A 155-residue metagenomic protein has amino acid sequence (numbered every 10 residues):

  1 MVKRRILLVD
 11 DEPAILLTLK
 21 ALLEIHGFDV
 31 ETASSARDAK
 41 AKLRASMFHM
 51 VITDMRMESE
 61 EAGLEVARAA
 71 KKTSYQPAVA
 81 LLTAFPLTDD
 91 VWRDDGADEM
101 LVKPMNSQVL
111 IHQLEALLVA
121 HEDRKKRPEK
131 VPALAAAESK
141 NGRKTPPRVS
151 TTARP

Functional and structural regions predicted by a protein language model:
D10-D11, K103: Acidic di-acidic motifs
E12, R56-E58: The short loop immediately C-terminal to the conserved phospho-acceptor aspartate in CheY-like receiver
P13-E31: Two-component/phosphorelay signaling modules centered on CheY-like receiver
T32-M50, E58: Acidic, metal-coordinating helix/loop segments flanking the phosphotransfer/catalytic sites of two-component signaling
R44-S46, S59, A69-Q76, D95: Conserved phosphotransfer cores of two-component systems
E61-E65, K72, A84-V102, Q108 (+1 more regions): Alpha4 helix (beta4-alpha4-beta5 surface) of REC/receiver domains from two-component response regulators
M105-L118, E122, K126: C-terminal output helix
A120-P155: CheY-like receiver
